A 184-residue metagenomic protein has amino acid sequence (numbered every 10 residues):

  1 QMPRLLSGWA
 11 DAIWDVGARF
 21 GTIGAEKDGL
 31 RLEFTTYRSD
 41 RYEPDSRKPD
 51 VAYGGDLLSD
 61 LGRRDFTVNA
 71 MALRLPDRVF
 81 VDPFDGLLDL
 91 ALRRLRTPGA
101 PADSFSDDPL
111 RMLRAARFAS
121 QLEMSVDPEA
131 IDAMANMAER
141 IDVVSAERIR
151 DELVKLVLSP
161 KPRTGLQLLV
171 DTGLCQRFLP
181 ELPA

Functional and structural regions predicted by a protein language model:
Q1-A184: Catalytic cores of the polymerase beta-like nucleotidyltransferase superfamily and closely associated nucleotide
